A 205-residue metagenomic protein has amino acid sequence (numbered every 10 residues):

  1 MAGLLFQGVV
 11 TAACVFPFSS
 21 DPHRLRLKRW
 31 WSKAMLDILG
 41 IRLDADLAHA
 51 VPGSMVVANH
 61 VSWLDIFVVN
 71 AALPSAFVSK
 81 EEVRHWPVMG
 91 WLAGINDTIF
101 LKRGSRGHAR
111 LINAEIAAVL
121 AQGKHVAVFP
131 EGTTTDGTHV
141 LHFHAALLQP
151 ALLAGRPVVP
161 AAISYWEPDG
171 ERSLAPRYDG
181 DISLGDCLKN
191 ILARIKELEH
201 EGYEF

Functional and structural regions predicted by a protein language model:
M1-D44, W91-N96: A transmembrane-helix-recognition feature enriched in membrane-embedded lipid enzymes and envelope glyco-/phospholipid
K28-E81, A93, D136: Conserved H-X4-D acyltransferase segment
R42-D46, I66, V78, R84 (+4 more regions): Soluble, non-transmembrane catalytic domains of enzymes that act on hydrophobic metabolites at membranes
G53-A58, T98, K124-V128: Generic beta-sheet signal
W63-L120, K124: Membrane-embedded segments
K80, L101, F129, A161-S164: Generic beta-sheet signal
V88-G90, T138-F205: A cross-family acyltransferase "interaction/gating" segment
A109, I116-L148, L152: Soluble extracytoplasmic domains of inner/organellar membrane proteins
